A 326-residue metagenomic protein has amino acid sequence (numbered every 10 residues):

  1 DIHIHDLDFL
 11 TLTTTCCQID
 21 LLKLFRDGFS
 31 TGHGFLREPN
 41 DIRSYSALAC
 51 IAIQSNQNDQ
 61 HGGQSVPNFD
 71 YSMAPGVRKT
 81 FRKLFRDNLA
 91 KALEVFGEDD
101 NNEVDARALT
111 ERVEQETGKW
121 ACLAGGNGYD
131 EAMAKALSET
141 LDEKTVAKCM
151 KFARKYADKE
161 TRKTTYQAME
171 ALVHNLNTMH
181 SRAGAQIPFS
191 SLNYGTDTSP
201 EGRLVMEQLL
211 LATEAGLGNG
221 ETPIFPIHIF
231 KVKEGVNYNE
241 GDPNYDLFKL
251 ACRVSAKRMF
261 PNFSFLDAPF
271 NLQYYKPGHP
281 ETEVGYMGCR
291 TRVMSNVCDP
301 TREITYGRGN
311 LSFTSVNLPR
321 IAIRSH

Functional and structural regions predicted by a protein language model:
D1-H326: Conserved catalytic cores of very large enzyme subunits
